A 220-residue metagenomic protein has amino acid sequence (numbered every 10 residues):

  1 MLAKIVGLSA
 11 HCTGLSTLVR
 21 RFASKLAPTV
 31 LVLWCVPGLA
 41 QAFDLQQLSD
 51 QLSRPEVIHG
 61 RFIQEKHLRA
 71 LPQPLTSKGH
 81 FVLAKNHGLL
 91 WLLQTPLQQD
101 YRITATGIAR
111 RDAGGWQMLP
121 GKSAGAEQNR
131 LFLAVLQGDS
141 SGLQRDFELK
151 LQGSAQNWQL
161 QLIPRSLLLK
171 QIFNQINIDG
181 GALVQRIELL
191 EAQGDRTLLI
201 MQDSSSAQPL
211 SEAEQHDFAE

Functional and structural regions predicted by a protein language model:
L2, V19, G38-R61, H67-P72 (+1 more regions): N-terminal leader/targeting segments and the immediate start of mature chains
L2-A3, L8-T13, A23-A27: Short, low-complexity intrinsically disordered segments enriched in A/P/G/S/L with frequent Arg, especially at protein
P28-G38: Bacterial N-terminal signal peptides
Q47, S53-T104: N-terminal mature ectodomain segment of secretory-pathway/periplasmic proteins
F62, L89-L93, I108-R111, M118 (+2 more regions): Short hydrophobic/aromatic-rich beta-strand segments that constitute the beta-sheet cores of beta-sandwich/beta-barrel
L83-A84, I103, R111, L151-G153 (+1 more regions): Generic beta-strand structural signal
D112-A134: Acidic/charged, solvent-exposed loop-and-adjacent secondary-structure segments enriched in E/D, K/R, S/T, and G/P
Q144-E148, G153-E220: Gly/Pro-enriched, hydrophobic low-complexity segments that function as extracytoplasmic propeptides/linkers
